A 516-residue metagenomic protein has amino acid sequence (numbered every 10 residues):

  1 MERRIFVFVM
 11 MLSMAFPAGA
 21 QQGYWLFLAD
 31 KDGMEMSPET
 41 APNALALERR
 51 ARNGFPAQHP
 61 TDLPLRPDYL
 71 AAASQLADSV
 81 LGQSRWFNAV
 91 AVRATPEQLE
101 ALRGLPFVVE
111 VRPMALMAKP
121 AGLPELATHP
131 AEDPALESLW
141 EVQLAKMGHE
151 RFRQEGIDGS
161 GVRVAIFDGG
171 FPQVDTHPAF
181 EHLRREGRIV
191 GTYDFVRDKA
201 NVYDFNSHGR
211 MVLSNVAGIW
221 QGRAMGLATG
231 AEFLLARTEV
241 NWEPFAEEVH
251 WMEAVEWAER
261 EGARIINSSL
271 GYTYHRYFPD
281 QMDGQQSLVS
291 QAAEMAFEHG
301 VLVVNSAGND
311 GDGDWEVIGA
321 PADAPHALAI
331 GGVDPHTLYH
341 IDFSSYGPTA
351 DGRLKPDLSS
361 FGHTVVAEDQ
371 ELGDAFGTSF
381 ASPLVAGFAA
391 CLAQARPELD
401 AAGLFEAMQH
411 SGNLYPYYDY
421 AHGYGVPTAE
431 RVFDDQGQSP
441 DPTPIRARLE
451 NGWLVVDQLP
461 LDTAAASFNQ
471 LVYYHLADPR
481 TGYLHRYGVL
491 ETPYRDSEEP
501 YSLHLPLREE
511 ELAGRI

Functional and structural regions predicted by a protein language model:
A15-P17: N-terminal signal peptide c-region/cleavage motif recognized by signal peptidases
Q21, W140, R151-E247, E261 (+5 more regions): Subtilisin-like serine protease catalytic core
Q21-L126: Inhibitory N-terminal propeptides of secreted protease zymogens
L105-R163, D175-A179: Protease zymogen maturation seam
E141, I265-N267, Q394-R495: C-terminal subdomain of the subtilisin-like protease fold in secreted/lumenal serine endopeptidases
R153, S160, I219-G222, T238-D323 (+3 more regions): Substrate-binding/access-modulating region of protease and related hydrolase catalytic domains
D168, G187, G319-Q394, E398: Extracellular S/T/G-rich loop segment that most often corresponds to the catalytic His/Ser-adjacent loop
Q470-L476, Y501-I516: Short, aromatic- and glycine-rich surface loops/edge beta-strands on solvent-exposed regions
